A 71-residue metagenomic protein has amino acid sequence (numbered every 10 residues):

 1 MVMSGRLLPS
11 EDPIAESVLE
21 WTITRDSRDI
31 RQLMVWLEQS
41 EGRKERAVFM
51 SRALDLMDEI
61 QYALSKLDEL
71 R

Functional and structural regions predicted by a protein language model:
V2-E38: N-terminal acidic leader/helix
I30-L33, A53-R71: Amphipathic alpha-helical coiled-coil segments
E41, E45, L70-R71: Long amphipathic alpha-helical coiled-coil segments
R43-M57: Short, charged, amphipathic alpha-helical segments
